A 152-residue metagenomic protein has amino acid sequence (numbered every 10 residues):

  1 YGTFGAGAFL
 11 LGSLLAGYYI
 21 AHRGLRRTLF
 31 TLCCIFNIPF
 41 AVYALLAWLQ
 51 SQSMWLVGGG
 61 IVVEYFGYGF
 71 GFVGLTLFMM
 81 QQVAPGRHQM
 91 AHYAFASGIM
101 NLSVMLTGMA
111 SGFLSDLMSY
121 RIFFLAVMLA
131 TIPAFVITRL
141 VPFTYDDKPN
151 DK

Functional and structural regions predicted by a protein language model:
T3-G7, C34, V62, A94-L102: Transmembrane alpha-helical cores of Major Facilitator Superfamily
A6-L14, V104-M105: Residue-level signature of mid-helix packing/kink "hotspots" within the transmembrane helices of 12-pass Major
L11-T28, S115-D116: Helix-to-loop junctions at the C-terminal end of transmembrane segments in multipass secondary transporters
C34-Q52, R139: C-terminal ends and interior cores of transmembrane alpha-helices in multi-pass membrane transporters/permeases
F70-P85: Intracellular juxtamembrane helix-capping segments at the cytosolic ends of symmetry-related transmembrane helices
G86-L117: A late C-terminal transmembrane helix in Major Facilitator Superfamily
A110-T131: A membrane-interface helix-boundary motif in multi-pass transporters
L125-K152: Multi-pass alpha-helical transporter architecture, strongest for 12-TM Major Facilitator/SLC carriers used
